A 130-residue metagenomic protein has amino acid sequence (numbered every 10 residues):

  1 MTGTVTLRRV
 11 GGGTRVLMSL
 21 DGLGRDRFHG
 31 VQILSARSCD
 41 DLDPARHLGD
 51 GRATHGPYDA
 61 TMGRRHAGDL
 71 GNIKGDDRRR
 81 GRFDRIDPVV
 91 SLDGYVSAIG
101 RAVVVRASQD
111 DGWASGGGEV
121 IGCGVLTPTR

Functional and structural regions predicted by a protein language model:
M1-R130: N-terminal leader/targeting pre-sequences
